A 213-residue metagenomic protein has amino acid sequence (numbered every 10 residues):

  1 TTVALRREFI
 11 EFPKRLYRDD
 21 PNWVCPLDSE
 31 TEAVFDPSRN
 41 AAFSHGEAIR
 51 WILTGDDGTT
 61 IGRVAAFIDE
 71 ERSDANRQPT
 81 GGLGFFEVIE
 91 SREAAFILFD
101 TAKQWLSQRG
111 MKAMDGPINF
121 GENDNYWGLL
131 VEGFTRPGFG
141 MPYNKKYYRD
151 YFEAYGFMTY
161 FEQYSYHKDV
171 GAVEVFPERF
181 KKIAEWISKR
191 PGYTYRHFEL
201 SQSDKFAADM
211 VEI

Functional and structural regions predicted by a protein language model:
T1-S38, R190-I213: Short amphipathic alpha-helix that is part of the acyltransferase structural core
R7, E11, R18, D57-T59 (+7 more regions): Replace "anionic and nucleotidyl ligands
D36-I52, D56: A short helix-loop-beta-strand connector motif used in the catalytic cores of GNAT acetyltransferases and, in some
R50-I52, T59-D69: Conserved beta-strand in the GNAT
T54-D56, D69, F86, N119 (+2 more regions): Structured loops at beta-to-helix junctions and adjacent beta-edge loops in soluble globular domains
T60, E70-S73, E122-D124, V173-E174 (+1 more regions): Flexible loop/turn segments at secondary-structure boundaries
S73-F161: Acyl-donor binding region in acyl/amide transferases
P142-I213: Acyltransferase donor/substrate-recognition loop-hinge adjacent to the catalytic core
